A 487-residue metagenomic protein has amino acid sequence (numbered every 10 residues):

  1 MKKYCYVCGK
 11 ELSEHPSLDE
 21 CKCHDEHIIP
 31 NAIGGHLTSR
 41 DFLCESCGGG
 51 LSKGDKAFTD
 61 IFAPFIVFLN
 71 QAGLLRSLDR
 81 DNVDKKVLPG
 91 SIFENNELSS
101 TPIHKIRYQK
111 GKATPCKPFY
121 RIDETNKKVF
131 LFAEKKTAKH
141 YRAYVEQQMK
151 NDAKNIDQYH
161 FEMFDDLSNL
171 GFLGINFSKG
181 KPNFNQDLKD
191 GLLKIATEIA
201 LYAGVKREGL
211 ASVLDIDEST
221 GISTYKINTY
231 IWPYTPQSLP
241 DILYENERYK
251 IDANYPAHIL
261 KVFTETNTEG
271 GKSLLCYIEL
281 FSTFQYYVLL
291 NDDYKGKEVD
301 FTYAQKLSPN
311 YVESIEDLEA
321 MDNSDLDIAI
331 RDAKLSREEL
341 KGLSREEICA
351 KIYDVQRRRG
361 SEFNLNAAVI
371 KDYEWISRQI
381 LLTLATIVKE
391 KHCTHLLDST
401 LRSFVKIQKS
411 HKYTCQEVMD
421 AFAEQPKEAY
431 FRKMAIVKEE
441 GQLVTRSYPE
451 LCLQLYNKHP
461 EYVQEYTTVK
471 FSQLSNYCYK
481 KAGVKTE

Functional and structural regions predicted by a protein language model:
M1-V7: Extended, hydrophobic alpha-helical segments in both membrane/secreted and soluble proteins
K3, L12-H15, A32, H36-E487: Alpha-helical structural context detector biased toward long hydrophobic helices
L18: Short basic/glycine-enriched coil/helix segment immediately N-terminal to the Walker B
D25-H27: Histidine-centered catalytic micro-motifs used for acid/base chemistry in nuclease and nucleotide-processing active
